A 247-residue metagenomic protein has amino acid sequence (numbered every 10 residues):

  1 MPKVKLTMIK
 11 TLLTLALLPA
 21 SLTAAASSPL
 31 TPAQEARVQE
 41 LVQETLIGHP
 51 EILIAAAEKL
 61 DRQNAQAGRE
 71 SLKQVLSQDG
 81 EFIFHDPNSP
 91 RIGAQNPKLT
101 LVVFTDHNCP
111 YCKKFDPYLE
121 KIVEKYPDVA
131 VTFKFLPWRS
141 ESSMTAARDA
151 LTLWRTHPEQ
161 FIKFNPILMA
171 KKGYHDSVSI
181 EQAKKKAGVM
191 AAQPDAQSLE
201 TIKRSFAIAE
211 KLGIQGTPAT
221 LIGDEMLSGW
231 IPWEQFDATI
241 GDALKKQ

Functional and structural regions predicted by a protein language model:
M1-P2, A36: Short, intrinsically disordered low-complexity segments
P2-L13: Bacterial N-terminal signal peptides that target proteins for export
T11-L13, H85, L221: A residue-level detector for conformationally permissive "hinge/kink" positions
P19-A25: N-terminal signal peptide c-region/cleavage motif recognized by signal peptidases
A26-R139, P194-G216, K245-Q247: Extracytoplasmic thiol/disulfide redox context detector
P137-Q247: Cysteine-centric redox/oxidoreductase cores and disulfide-bonded domains
